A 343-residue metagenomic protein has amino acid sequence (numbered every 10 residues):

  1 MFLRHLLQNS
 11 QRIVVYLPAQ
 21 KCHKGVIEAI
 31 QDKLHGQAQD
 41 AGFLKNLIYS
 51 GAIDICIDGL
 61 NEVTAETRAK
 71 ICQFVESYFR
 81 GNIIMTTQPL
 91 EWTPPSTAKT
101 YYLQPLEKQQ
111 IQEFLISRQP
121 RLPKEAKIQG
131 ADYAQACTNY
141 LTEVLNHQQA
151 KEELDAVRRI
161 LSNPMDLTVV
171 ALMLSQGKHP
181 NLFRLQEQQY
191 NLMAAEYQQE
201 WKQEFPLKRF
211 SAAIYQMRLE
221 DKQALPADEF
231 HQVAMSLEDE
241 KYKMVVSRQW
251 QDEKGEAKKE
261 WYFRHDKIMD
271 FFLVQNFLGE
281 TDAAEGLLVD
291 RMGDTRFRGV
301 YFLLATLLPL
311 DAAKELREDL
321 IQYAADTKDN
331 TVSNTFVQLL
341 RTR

Functional and structural regions predicted by a protein language model:
M1-E200, E204-F205, R209-A212, P226-E240: P-loop NTPase signaling cores
L6, V63, Y78, R118 (+7 more regions): Generic structural signal for hydrophobic core residues of well-folded globular domains
G36, R296-T306: Post-HExxH zinc-binding segment in Zn-dependent metallohydrolases
Q109, P164, D294-T295, L307-D311: Residues at alpha-helix boundaries and the short loops/turns that link adjacent helices
I128-A136, T295, D311, T327: Alpha-helix boundary/N-cap detector
L219-V300, A313, R317-T342: C-terminal leucine-rich, beta-strand-based interaction scaffolds used for sensing/assembly
